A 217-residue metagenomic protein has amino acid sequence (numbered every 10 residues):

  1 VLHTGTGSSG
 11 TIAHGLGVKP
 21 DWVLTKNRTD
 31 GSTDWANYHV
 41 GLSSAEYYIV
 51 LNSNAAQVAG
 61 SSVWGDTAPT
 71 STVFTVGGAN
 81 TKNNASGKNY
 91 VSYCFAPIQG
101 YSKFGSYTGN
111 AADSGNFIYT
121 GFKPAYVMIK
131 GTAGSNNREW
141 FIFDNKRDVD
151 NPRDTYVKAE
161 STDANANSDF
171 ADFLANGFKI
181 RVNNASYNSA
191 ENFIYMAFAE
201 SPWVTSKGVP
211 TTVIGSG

Functional and structural regions predicted by a protein language model:
V1-G217: Surface-exposed molecular-recognition determinants
